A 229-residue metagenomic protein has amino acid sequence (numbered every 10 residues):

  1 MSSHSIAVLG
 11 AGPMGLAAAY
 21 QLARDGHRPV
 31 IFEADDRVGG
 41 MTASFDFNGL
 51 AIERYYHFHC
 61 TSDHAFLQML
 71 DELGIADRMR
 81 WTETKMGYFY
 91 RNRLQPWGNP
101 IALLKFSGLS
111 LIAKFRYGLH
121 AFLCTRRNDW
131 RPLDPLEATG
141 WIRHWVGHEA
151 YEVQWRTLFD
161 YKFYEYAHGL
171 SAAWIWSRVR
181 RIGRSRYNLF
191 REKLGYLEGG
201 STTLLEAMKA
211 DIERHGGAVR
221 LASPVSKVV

Functional and structural regions predicted by a protein language model:
S2-A7, V38-I52: Accessory recognition modules or surfaces
H4-I31: N-terminal Rossmann-like FAD-binding beta1-loop-alpha1 element of flavoenzymes
L16, V38-G39, V228: Catalytic P-loop NTPase motifs of RecA-like helicase/translocase cores
A17, A65-Q68, T203, A207: Short amphipathic alpha-helical face segments that pack within enzyme cores and frequently flank/anchor catalytic
A23-F47: Glycine-rich FAD pyrophosphate-binding loop
N48-P132, G140, H144, T157: Dinucleotide-binding Rossmann-like beta1-alpha1 core, especially the glycine-rich loop that anchors the ADP
W81-E83, L221-S223, V229: Short loop/edge segments at beta-strand edges and connector loops that shape dinucleotide/nucleotide cofactor-binding
L119-S226: Active-site/ligand-binding neighborhood in enzyme catalytic cores
